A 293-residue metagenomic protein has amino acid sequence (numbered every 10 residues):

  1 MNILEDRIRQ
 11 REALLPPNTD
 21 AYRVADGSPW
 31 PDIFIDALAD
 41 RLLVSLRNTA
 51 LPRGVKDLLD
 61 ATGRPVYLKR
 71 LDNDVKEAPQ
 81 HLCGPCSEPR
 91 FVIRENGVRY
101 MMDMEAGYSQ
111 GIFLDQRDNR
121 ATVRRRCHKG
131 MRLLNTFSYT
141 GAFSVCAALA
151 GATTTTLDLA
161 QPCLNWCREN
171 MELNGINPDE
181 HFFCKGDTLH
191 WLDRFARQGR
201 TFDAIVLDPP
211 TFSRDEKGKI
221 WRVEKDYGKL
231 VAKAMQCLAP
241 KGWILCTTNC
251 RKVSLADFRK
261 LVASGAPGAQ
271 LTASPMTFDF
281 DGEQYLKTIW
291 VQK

Functional and structural regions predicted by a protein language model:
M1-A39: Non-catalytic accessory regions of SAM-dependent methyltransferases
P29-W30, F34-D36, P52-F113, A121: Non-catalytic substrate-recognition/targeting regions of SAM-dependent transferases
G130-Y139: Conserved class I S-adenosyl-L-methionine
T140-A152: Conserved SAM-binding loop of SAM-dependent methyltransferases across substrates and taxa, primarily the Class I
T153-D158: Conserved SAM-binding motif I beta-strand of class I
A160-A204: S-adenosyl-L-methionine
T188-W191, F195-S264: S-adenosylmethionine
W243-K293: C-terminal catalytic and target-recognition region of SAM-dependent MTase-like enzymes, primarily methyltransferases
